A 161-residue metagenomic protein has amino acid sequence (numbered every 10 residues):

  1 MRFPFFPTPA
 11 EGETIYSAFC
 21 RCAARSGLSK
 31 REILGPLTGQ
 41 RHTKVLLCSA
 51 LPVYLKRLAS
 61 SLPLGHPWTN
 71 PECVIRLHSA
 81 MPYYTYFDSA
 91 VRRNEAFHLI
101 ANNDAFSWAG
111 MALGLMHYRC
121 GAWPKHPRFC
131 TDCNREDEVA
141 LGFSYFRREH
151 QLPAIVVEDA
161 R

Functional and structural regions predicted by a protein language model:
M1-P127, D132-N134: N-terminal alpha-helical interaction blocks
W123-F129, R148-I155, D159-A160: Short metal-coordination and nucleic-acid-contact micro-motifs, chiefly zinc-binding Cys/His arrays
D132-E149: Short recognition patches in nucleic-acid-associated and regulatory proteins
